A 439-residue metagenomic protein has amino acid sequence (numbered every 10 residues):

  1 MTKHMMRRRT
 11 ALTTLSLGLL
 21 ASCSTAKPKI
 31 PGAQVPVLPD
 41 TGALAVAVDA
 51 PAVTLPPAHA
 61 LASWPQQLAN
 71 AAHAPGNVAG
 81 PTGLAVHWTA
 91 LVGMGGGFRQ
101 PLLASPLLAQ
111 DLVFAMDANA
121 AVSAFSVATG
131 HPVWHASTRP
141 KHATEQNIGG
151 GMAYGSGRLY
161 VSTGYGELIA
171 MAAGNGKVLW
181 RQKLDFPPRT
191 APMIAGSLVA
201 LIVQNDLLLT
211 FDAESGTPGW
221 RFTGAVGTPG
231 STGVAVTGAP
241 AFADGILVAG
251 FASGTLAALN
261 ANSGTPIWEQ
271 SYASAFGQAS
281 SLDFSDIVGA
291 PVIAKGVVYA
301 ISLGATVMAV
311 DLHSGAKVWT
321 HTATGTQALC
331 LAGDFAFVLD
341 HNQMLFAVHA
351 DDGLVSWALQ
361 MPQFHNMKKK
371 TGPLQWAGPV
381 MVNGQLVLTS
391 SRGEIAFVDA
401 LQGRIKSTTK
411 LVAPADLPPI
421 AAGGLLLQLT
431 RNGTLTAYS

Functional and structural regions predicted by a protein language model:
T2-G18: N-terminal secretory signal peptides and thylakoid transit peptides that target proteins across membranes
S24-A26: Bacterial signal peptide processing site
Q34-L44, V53-H87: Blade/loop signatures of beta-propeller domains
W88-L107, H135-A153, L179-G196, P218-A243 (+4 more regions): Extracytoplasmic beta-rich repeat domains
V127-T129, A172-N175, A213-S215, A261-S263 (+3 more regions): Short loop/turn segments that connect beta-strands within beta-propeller blades
L417-S439: Blade-level signature of beta-propeller repeat domains, shared across WD40, Kelch, NHL, RCC1 and BNR/Asp-box propellers
